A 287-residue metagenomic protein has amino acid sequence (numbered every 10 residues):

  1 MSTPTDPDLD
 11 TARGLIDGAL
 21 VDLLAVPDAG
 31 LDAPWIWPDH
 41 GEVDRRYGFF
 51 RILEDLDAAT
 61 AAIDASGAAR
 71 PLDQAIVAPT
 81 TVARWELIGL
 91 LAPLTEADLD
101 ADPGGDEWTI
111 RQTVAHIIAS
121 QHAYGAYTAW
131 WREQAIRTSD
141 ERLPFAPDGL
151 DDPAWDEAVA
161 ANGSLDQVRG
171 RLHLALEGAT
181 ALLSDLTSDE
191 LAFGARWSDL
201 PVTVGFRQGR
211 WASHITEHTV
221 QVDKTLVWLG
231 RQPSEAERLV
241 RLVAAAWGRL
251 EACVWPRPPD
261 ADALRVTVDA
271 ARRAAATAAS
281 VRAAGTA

Functional and structural regions predicted by a protein language model:
M1-D17, D28-A78, I88, D100-D152 (+2 more regions): Short, contiguous alpha-helical
D8, A12, D156-A175: A short, structured beta-strand-centered segment in the mid-to-C-terminal lobe of catalytic cores from group-transfer
T80, R84-L87, L91, Y124 (+1 more regions): Hydrophobic alpha-helical core bundles mediating ligand binding, dimerization, or RNAP-core interactions
A92-D98: Extracellular-facing binding/remodeling surfaces
Y124, L143-N162, A179, L186 (+1 more regions): Active-site-proximal binding-pocket segments
Q167-R196, Q221: Glycine/small-residue-rich hydrophobic helix-like segments
